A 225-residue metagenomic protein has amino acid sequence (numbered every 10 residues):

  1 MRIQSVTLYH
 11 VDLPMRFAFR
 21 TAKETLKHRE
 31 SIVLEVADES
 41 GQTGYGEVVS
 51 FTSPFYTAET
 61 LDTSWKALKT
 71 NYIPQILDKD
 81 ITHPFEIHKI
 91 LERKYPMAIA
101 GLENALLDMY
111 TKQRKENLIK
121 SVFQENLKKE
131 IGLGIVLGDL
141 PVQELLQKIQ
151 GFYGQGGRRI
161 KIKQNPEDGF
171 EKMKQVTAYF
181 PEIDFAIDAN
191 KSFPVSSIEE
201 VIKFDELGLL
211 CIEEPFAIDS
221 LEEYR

Functional and structural regions predicted by a protein language model:
R2-F185, S192-V195, K203-D205: N-terminal capping/lid subdomain adjacent to the active-site entrance of alpha/beta enzymes
D188-N190, P215: A generic structural motif
S197-E199, Y224: Short acidic, glycine/serine/threonine-rich loops at helix termini
K203-D219: Active-site core of metal-dependent hydrolases
D219-R225: Catalytic alpha/beta core domains of metabolic enzymes, predominantly
